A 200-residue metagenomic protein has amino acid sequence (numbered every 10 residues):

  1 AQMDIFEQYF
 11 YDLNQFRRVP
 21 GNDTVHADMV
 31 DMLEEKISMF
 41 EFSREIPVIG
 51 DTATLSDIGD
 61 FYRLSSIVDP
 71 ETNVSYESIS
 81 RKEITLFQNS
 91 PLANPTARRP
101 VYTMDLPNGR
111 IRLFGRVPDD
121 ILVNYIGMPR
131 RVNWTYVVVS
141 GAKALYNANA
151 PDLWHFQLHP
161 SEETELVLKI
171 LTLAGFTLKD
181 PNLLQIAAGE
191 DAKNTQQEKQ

Functional and structural regions predicted by a protein language model:
A1-Q200: Glycine-enriched, solvent-exposed interface loops adjoining structured elements
